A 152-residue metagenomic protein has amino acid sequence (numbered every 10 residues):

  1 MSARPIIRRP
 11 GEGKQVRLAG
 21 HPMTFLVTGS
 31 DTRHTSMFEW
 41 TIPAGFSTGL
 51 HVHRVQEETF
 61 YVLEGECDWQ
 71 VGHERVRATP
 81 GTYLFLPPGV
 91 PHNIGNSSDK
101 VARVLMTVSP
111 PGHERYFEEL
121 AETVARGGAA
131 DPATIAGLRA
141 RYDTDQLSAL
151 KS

Functional and structural regions predicted by a protein language model:
M1-T35, R126-S152: A short, N-terminal "cap"/entry segment at the start of jelly-roll beta-barrel domains of the cupin/DSBH fold
R9, E66, H73-P91: Short acidic-glycine-tyrosine-enriched beta hairpin
P22, F46, V55-Q56, E74 (+3 more regions): A generic "binding-loop/recognition-motif" signal
T24-T35, A44-E58: Active-site region of the double-stranded beta-helix
G29, F46, E66-C67, N93 (+1 more regions): Hydrophobic small-molecule pocket/channel-lining residues, especially in calycin-type beta-barrels
D31-R33, D68, P80, P88-E114: Ligand-binding loop in jelly-roll beta-barrel domains
E39-P43, V52-V71, T107: Short, conserved beta-strand element in jelly-roll/cupin
K100-L138: A contiguous, mid-protein "functional segment" used to position or interact with cofactors/ions or partner subunits
